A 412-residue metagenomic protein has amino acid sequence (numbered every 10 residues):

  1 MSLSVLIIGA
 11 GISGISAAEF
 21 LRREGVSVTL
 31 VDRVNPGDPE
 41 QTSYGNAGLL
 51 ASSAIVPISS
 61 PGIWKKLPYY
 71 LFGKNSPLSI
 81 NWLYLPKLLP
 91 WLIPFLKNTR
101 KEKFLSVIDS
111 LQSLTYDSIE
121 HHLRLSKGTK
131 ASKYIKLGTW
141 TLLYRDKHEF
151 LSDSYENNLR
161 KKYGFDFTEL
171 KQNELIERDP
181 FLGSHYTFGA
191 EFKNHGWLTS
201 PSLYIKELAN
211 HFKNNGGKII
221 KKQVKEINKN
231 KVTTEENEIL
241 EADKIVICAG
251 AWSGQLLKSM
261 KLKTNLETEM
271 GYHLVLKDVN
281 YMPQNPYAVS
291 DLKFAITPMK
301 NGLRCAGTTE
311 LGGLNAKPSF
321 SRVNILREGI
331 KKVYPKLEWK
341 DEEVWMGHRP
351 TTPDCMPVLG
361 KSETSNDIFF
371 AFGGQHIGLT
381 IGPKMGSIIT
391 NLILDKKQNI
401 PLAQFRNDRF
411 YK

Functional and structural regions predicted by a protein language model:
L3-L30: N-terminal Rossmann-like FAD-binding beta1-loop-alpha1 element of flavoenzymes
S13, P36, W252: Conserved Rossmann-like nucleotide-cofactor binding loop
R23-Y44: Glycine-rich FAD pyrophosphate-binding loop
N46-L49, A54-N98, E226, I239-N366: Active-site substrate-recognition segment that forms the wall of the catalytic cavity or substrate channel
L89-N210: Rossmann-like flavin
F167, D291, Y334-K412: C-terminal catalytic lobe of FAD-dependent flavoproteins
L170-R178, K218-K231: A conserved short coil-to-beta-strand element within the FAD-binding core of flavoproteins
